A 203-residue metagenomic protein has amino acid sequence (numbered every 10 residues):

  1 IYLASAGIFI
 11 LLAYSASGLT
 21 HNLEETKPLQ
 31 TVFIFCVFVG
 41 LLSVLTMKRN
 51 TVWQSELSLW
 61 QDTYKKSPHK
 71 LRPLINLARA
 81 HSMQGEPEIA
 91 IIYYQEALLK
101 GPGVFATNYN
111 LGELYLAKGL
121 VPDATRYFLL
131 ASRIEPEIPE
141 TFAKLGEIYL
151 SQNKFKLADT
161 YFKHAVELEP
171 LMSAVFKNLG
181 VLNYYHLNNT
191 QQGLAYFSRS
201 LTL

Functional and structural regions predicted by a protein language model:
I1-L114, Y127, R133, E140 (+1 more regions): Polytopic membrane enzymes that build or remodel cell-surface glycoconjugates and lipids
W53, P87, V121, F155 (+1 more regions): TPR-repeat structural position
Y64-K65, L98, S132, V166 (+2 more regions): A conserved position within tetratricopeptide repeats
A80, L114-Y115, I148, V181-N183: Hydrophobic face of amphipathic alpha-helices that form TPR/SEL1-like repeat modules and related alpha-solenoid
M83, A117-K118, S151-Q152, Y185-H186: Register position in tetratricopeptide repeats
E140-N153, A174, N178: Non-cytosolic head/periplasmic domains of membrane-anchored proteins
L194-L203: TPR/TPR-like (Sel1-like) alpha-helical repeat modules
